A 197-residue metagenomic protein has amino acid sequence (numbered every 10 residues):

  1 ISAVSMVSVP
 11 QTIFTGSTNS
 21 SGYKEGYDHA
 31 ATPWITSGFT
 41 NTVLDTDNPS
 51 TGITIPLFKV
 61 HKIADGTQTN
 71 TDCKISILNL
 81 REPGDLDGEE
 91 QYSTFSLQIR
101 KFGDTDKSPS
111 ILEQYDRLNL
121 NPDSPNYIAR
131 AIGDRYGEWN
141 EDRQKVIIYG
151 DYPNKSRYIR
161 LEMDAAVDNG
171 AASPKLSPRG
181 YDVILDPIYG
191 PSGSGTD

Functional and structural regions predicted by a protein language model:
I1-D197: Subunit-assembly interface segments of extracellular/virion macromolecular structures
